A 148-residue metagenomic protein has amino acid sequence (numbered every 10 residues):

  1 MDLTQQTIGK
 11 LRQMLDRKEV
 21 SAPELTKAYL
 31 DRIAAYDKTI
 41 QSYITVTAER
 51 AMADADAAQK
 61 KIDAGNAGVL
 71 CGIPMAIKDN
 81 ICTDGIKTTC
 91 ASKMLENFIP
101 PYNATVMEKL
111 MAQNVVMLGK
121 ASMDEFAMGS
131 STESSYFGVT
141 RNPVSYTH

Functional and structural regions predicted by a protein language model:
M1-A53: An N-terminal boundary/leader segment
Y29, A51, K78, L110 (+1 more regions): Conserved hydrophobic/aromatic pocket- or pore-lining residues that grip, position, or stack substrates in active sites
A51-D56, N114-V115: Long amphipathic alpha-helix in the N-terminal Rossmann-like dinucleotide-binding domain of NAD(P)-dependent
A58-I73: Immediate post-signal peptide segment of exported/extracytoplasmic ligand-binding proteins
V69-K109, S130-E133: Enzymes and membrane/adaptor proteins characterized by extended Gly/Ser/Thr/Asp/Glu-rich, aromatic-dotted
I77, M117-S122: General beta-strand structural signal in soluble alpha/beta enzymes
A121-G129: Short, solvent-exposed turn/loop segments enriched in Gly/Ser/Thr/Pro and often Arg
T147-H148: Conserved small/polar residues in nucleotide/adenosyl-binding loops
